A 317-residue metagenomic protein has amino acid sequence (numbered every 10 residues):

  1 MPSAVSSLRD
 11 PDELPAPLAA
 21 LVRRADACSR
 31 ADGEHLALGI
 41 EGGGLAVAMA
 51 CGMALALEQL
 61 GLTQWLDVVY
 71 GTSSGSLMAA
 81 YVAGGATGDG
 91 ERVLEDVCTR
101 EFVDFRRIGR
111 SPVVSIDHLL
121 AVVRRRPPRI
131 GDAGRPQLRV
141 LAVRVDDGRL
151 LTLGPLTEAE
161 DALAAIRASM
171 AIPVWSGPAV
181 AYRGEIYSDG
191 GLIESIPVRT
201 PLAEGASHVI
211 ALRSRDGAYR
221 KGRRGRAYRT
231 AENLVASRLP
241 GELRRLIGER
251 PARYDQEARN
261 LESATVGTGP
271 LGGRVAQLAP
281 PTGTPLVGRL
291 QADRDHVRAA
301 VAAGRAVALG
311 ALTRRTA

Functional and structural regions predicted by a protein language model:
M1-Y70, A80-A317: Patatin-like phospholipase
G71, G75: Gly/Ala-rich beta-loop-alpha elbow adjacent to hydrolase catalytic centers
